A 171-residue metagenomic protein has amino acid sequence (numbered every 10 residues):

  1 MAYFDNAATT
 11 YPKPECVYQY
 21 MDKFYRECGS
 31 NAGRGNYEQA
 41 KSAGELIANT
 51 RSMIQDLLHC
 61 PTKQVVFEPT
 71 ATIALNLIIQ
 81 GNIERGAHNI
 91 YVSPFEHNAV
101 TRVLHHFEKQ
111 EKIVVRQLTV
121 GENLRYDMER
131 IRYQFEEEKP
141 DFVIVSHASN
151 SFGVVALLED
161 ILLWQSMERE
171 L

Functional and structural regions predicted by a protein language model:
M1-L171: Pyridoxal 5′-phosphate
